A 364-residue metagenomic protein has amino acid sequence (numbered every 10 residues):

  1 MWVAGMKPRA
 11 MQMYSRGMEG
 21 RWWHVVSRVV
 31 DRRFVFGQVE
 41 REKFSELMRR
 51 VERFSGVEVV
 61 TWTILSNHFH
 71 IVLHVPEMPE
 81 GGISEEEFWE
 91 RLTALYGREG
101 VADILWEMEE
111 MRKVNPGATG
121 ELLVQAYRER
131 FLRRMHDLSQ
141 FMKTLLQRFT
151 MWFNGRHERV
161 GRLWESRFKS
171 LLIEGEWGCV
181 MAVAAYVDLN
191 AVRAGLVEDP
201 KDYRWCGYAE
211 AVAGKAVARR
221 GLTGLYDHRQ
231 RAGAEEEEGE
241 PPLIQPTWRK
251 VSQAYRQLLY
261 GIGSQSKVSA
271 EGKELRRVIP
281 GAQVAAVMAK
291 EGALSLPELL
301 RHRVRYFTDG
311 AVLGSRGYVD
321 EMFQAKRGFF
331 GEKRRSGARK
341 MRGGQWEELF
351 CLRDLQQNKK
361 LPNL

Functional and structural regions predicted by a protein language model:
M1-L364: Short catalytic/metal-binding and nucleic-acid-binding patches
